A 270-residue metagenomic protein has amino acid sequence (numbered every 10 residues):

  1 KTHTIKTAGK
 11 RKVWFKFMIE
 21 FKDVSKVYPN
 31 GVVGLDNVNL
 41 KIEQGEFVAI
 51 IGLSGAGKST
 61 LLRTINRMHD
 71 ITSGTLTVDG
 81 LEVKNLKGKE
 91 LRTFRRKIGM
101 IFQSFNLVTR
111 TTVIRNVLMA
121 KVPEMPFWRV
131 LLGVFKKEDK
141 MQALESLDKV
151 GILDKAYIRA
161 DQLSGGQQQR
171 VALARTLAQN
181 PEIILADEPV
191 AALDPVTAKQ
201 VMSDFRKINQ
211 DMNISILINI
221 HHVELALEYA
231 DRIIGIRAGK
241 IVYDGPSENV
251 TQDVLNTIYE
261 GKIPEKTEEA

Functional and structural regions predicted by a protein language model:
N66: Helix-to-loop junction immediately C-terminal to a conserved catalytic motif
L81-E82, R129-D154: Conserved ABC ATPase "signature" region
R159-L163, Q167: Conserved ABC ATPase signature
N180: Conserved catalytic motifs of ABC-family nucleotide-binding domains
I184-D187: Catalytic Walker B motif of ABC-type/P-loop ATPase nucleotide-binding domains
P195-T197: Helix N-cap at the start of a conserved alpha-helix in ABC-type nucleotide-binding domains
I220-H221: H-loop/switch region of ABC-family ATPase nucleotide-binding domains
